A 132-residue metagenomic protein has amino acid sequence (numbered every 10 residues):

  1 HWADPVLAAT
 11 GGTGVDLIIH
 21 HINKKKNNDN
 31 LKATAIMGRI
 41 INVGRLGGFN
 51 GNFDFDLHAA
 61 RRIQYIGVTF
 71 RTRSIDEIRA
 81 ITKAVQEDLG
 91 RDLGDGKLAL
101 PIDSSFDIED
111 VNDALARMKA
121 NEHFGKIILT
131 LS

Functional and structural regions predicted by a protein language model:
H1, S105-E109: Short acidic-hydrophobic, aromatic-tinged amphipathic segments that line or gate anion-handling sites
H1-K26, I78-A80, A84: Adenosine-nucleotide cofactor-binding segment
W2-V6, L89, A114: Generic hydrophobic alpha-helical segments
G12, G90, D95-S104, N112-S132: C-terminal capping/lid region of NAD(P)-dependent oxidoreductase domains
D16-I19, R39-V43, L100-D103: Short catalytic-loop micro-motif centered on adjacent basic/acidic residues
H20, E109-D110: Substrate-positioning beta->alpha
K25-K97, T130-S132: Glycine-rich phosphate-binding loop and adjacent beta-alpha segment of Rossmann(oid) nucleotide-cofactor-binding
